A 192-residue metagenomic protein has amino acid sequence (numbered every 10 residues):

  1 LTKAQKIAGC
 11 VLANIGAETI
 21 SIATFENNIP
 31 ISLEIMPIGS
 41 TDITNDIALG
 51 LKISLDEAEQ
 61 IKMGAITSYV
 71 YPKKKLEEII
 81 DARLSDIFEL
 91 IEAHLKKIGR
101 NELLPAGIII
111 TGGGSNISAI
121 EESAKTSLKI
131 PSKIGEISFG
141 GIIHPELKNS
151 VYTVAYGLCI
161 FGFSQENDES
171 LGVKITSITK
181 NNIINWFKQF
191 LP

Functional and structural regions predicted by a protein language model:
L1-I15, S21-P192: Helical "lid/coupling" subdomains associated with nucleotide-phosphate turnover
